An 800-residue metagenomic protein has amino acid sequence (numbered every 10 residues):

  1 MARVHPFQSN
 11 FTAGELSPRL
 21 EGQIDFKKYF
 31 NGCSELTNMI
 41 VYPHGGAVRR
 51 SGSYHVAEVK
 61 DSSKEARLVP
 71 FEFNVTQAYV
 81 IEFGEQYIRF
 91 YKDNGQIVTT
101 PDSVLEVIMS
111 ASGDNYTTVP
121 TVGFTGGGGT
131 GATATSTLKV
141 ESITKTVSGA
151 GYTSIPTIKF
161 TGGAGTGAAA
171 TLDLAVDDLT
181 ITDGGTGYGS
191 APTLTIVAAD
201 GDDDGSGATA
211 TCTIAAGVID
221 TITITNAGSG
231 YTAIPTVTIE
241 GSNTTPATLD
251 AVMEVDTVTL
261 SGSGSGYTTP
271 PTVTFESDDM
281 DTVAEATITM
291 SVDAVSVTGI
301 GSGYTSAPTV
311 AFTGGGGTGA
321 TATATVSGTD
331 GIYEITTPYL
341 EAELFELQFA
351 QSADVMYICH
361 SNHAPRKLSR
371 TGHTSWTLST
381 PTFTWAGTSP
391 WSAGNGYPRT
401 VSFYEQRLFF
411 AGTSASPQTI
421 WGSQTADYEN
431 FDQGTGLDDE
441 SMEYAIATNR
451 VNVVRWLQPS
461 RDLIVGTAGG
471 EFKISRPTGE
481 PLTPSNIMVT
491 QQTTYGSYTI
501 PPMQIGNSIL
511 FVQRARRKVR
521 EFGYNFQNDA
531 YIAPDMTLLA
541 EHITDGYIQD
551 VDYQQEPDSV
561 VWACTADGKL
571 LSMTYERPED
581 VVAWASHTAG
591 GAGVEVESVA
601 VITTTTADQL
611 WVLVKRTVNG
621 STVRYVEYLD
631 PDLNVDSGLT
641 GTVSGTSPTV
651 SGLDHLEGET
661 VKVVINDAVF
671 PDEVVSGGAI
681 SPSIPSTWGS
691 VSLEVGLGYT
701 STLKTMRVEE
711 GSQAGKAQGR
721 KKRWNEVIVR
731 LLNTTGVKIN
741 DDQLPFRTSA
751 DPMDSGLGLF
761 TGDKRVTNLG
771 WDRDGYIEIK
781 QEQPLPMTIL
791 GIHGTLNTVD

Functional and structural regions predicted by a protein language model:
M1-P101, H363, K367-Q458, D462 (+5 more regions): N-terminal beta-propeller domains
D102-G328: Conserved, function-critical positions that sit in or immediately flank catalytic and ligand-binding motifs
T329, Y333-E334, L340-A386: Hydrophobic or amphipathic alpha-helical targeting/insertion segments
P338-Q348, P685-S686, Q718, D751-T788 (+1 more regions): Beta-sandwich interaction modules
L344-F349, R407, T448-A668: Beta-sheet-dominated scaffold domains
L570, V695, V727: Hydrophobic, well-ordered secondary-structure elements that form the walls of internal hydrophobic environments
L629-S676, Y699-N733, D742: Extended beta-strand solenoid/passenger and fiber regions
G677-K716, K780-D800: Surface-exposed interaction regions enriched in Ser/Thr/Asp/Glu that occur as long low-complexity tracts or repetitive
